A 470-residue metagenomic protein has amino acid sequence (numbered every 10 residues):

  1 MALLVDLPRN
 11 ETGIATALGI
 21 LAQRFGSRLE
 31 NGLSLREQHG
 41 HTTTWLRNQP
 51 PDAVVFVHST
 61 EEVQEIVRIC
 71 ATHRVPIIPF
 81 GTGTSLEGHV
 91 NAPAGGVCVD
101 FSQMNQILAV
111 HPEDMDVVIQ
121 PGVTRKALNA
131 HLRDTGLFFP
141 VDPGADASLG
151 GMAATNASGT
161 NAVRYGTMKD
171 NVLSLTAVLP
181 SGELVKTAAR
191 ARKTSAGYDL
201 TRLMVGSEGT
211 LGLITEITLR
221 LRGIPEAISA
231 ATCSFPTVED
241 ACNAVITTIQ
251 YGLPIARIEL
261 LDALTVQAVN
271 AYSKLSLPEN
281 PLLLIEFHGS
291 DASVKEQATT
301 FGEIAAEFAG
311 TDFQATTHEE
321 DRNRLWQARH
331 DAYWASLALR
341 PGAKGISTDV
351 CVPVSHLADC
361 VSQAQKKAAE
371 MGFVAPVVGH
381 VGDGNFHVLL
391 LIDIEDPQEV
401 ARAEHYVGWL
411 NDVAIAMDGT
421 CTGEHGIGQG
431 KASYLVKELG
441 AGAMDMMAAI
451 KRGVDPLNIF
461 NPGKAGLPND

Functional and structural regions predicted by a protein language model:
M1-R68, T84-M115, T265-S273, E319-S347 (+2 more regions): N-terminal flexible segment immediately upstream of the FAD-binding catalytic core in FAD-dependent oxidoreductases
N31-H39, G223, S229, S234-T237 (+3 more regions): C-terminal substrate-recognition/cap domain of FAD-linked oxidoreductases
Q106-E259, F460: FAD-binding subdomain of flavoenzyme oxidoreductases
E183, A432-D470: Activity-critical C-terminal alpha-helical subdomain
I415-I427, R452, P456-F460: Alpha-helix capping/hinge segments and adjacent helical runs
